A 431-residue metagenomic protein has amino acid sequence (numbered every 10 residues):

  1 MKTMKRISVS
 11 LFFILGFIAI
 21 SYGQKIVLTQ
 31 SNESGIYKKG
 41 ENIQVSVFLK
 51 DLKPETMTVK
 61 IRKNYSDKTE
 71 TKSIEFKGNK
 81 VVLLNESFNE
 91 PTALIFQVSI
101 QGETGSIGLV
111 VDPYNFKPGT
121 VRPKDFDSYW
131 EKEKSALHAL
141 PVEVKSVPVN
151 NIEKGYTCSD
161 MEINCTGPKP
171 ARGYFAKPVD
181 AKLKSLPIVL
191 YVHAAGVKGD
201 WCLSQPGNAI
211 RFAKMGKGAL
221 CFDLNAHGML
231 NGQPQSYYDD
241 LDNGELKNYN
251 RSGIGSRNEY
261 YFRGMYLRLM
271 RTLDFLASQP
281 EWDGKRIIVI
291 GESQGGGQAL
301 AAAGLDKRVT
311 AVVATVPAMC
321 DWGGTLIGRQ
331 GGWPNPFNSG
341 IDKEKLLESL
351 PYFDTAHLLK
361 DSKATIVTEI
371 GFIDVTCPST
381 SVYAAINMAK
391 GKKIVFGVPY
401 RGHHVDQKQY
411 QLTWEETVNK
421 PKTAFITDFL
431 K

Functional and structural regions predicted by a protein language model:
G35, P141-A181: N-terminal cap/lid segment of alpha/beta-hydrolase-fold proteins
K184-A195: Short beta-strand element of the alpha/beta-hydrolase
A195-L267, G324-G332: Cap/lid segment of the alpha/beta-hydrolase catalytic domain
Q233, G296-K343, G397: Hydrolase active-site cap/lid region
N248-E292: Gly/Ser-rich "nucleophile elbow"/oxyanion-hole loop immediately N-terminal to the catalytic nucleophile in hydrolases
G323, I341, Y383-K431: C-terminal catalytic histidine-bearing segment of alpha/beta-hydrolase fold enzymes
S362, T368-I370: Short beta-strand/loop motif that positions the catalytic acidic residue of the alpha/beta-hydrolase fold
A364, P378-I386: Short alpha-helix in the alpha/beta-hydrolase fold that links the catalytic acid
